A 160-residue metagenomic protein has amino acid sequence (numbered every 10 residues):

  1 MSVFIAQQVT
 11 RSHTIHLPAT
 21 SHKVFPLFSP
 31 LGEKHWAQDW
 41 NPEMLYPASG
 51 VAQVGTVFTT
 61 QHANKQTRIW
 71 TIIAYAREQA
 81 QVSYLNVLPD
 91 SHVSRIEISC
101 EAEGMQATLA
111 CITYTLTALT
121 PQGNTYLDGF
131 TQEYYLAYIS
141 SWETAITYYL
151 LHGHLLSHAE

Functional and structural regions predicted by a protein language model:
M1-G50: Hydrophobic ligand-binding cavity/cleft-lining segments
A6-Q8, V51, A63, S91-V93 (+1 more regions): Short coil/turn motifs at beta-sheet boundaries
T10-S12, K65-W70, H92-E97: Short, surface-exposed coil-to-beta transition loops
S12-T14, V57-T59, S83, E97-S99 (+1 more regions): Beta-strand secondary-structure signal
P18-H22, A74-E78, S99-L109: A short, structured loop/turn motif at beta-sheet edges
G32-E33, E43-P89, A145-Y149, S157-E160: Glycine-rich portal/gate segments that line the openings of hydrophobic small-molecule binding cavities
V87-S141, Y148, S157-A159: Beta-strand/loop substructures that line and gate deep hydrophobic ligand-binding cavities in soluble
